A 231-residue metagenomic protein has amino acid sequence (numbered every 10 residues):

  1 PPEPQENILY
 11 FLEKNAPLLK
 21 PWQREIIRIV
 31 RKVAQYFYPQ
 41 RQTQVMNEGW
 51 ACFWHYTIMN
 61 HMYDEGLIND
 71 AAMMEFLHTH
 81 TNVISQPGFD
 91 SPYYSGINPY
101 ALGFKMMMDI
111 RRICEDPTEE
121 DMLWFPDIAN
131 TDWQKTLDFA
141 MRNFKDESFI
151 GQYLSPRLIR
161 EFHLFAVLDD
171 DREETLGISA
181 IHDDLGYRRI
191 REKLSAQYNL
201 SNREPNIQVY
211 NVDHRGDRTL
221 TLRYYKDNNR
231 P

Functional and structural regions predicted by a protein language model:
P1-Q23: Contiguous, non-catalytic segments that form substrate-binding/exosite surfaces or channel walls
F11-P17, Q35-R41, P87-Y94: Active-site-adjacent structural elements in folded domains
L18-A34: Active-site-adjacent bridging/hinge elements
L19-K20, T57-G66: Secondary-structure boundary elements
R31-Q44, S91, L222-N228: Glycine- and acidic
Q35, Y56-N60, R111: Sec-exported extracytoplasmic/periplasmic mature domains
M46-M59: An active-site-proximal "capping" alpha-helix that borders the catalytic cofactor pocket
L67-P231: Non-catalytic terminal regions of proteins
